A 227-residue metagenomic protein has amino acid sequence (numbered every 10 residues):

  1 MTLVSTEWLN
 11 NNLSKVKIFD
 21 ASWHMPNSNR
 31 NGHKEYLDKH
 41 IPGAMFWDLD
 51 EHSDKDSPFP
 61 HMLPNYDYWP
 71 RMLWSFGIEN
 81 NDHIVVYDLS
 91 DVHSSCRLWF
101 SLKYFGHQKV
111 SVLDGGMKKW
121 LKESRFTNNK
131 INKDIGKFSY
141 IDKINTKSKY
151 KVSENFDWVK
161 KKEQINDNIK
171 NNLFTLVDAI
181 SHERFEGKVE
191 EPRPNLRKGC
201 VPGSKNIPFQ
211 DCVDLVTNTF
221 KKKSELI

Functional and structural regions predicted by a protein language model:
M1-I227: Cytosolic catalytic domains that perform sulfur/thiol-centered chemistry
